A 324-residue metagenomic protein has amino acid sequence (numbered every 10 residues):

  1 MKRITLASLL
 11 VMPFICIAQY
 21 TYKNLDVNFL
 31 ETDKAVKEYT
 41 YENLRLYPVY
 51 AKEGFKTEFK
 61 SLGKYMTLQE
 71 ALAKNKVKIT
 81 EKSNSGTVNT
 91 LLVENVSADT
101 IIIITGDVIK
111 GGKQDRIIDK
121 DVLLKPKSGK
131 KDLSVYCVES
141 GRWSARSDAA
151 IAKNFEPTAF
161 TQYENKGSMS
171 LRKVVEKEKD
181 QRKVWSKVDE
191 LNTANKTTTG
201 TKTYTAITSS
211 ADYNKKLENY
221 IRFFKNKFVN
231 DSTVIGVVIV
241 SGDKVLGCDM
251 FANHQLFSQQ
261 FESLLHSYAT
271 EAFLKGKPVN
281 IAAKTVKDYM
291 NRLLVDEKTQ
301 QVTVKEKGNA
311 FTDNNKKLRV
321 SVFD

Functional and structural regions predicted by a protein language model:
M1-Y22: Bacterial Sec-dependent N-terminal signal peptides
Q19-L92, V96-T100, V108-D324: Intrinsically disordered, low-complexity segments enriched in small/polar residues
